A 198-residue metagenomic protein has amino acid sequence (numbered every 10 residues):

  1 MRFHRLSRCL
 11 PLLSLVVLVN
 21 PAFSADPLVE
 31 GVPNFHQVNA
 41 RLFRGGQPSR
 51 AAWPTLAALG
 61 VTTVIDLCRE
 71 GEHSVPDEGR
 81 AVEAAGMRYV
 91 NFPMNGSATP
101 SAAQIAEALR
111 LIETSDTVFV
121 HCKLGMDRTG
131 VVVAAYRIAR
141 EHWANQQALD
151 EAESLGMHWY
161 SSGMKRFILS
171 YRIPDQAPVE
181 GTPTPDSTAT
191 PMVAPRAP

Functional and structural regions predicted by a protein language model:
M1-P11: Bacterial N-terminal signal peptides that target proteins for export
R2, L15-F119, V132-P198: Cys-dependent protein tyrosine phosphatase-like superfamily
C122: Short cysteine clusters
G125: Substrate/cofactor-recognition hotspot
T129: Ser/Thr-glycine-rich phosphate-binding loops at phosphate-binding pockets of nucleotides, nucleotide cofactors
